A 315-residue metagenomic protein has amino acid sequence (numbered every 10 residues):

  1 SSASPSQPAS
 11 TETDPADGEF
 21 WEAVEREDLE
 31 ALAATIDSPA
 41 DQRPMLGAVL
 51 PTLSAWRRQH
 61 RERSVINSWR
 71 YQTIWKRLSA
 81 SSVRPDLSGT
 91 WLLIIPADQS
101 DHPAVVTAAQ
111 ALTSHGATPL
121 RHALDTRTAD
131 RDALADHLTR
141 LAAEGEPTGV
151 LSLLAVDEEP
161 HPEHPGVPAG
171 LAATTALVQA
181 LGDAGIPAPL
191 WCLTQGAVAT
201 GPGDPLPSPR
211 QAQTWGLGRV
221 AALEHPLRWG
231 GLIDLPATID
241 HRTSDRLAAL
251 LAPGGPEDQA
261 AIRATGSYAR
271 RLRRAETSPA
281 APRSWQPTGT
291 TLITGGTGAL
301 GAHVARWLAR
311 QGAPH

Functional and structural regions predicted by a protein language model:
S1-S4, E12-S64, H122-T128, L141-E144 (+3 more regions): Glycine-rich nucleotide cofactor-binding loops and adjacent beta-alpha elements of adenine nucleotide/dinucleotide sites
R84, R131-E144: Short amphipathic alpha-helix with an adjacent loop that forms part of the alpha/beta core around
L87-T90, Q286-T290: Phosphate-coordination loops involved in phosphoryl transfer and adenosine-cofactor binding
L92-L93, C192, I293: Hydrophobic Val/Ile/Leu positions in short beta-strands of Rossmann-like dinucleotide-binding domains
I94, D101-A104, H115: Non-catalytic interaction/regulatory modules that flank or connect domains
A97, T294-R306: N-terminal Rossmann NAD(P)H-binding glycine-rich loop of SDR-like oxidoreductase domains
L112, L308: Aromatic pocket-lining residues of Rossmann-like dinucleotide-binding sites
A117-D125, A313-H315: Conserved glycine-rich Rossmann-like NAD(P)H-binding loop of the short-chain dehydrogenase/reductase
